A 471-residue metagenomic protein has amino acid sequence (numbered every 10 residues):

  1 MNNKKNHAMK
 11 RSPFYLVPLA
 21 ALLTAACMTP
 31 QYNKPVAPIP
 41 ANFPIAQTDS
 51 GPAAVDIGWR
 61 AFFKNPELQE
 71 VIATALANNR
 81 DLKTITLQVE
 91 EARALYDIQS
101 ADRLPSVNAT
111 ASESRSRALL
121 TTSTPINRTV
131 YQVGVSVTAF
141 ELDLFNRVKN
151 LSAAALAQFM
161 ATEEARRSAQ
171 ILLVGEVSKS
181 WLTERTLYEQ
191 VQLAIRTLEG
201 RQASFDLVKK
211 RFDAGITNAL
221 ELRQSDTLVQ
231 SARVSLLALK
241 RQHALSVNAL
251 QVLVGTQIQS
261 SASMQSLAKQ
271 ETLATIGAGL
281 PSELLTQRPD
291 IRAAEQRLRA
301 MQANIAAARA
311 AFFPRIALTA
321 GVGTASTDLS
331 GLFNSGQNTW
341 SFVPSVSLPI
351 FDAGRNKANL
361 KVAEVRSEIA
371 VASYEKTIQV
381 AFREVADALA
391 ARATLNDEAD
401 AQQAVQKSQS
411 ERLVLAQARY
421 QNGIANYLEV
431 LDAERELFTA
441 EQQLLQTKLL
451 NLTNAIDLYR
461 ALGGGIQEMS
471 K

Functional and structural regions predicted by a protein language model:
N3, V148, A157, A161-L280 (+2 more regions): Periplasmic alpha-helical coiled-coil/stalk elements that build and connect Gram-negative outer-membrane
K4-K5, K10-A77, L156, K240-T286 (+2 more regions): Terminal intrinsically disordered/low-complexity segments used for targeting and assembly
Q31, I57-G58, P66-E67, V71-T74 (+7 more regions): Small/polar-residue-enriched beta-strand and adjacent coil segments characteristic of outer-membrane beta-barrel
N78-N79, A214, N422: Charged, alpha-helical scaffolding/interaction elements associated with membrane systems
N79, R93-Y96, S100-R103, L173 (+5 more regions): Sec/Tat-exported extracytoplasmic proteins
T84-Q99, A169, L173-R196, G200-F205 (+6 more regions): Amphipathic alpha-helical coiled-coil segments
N218, Q257, A425-N426, G465: Short coil/turn motifs that cap or connect alpha-helices
